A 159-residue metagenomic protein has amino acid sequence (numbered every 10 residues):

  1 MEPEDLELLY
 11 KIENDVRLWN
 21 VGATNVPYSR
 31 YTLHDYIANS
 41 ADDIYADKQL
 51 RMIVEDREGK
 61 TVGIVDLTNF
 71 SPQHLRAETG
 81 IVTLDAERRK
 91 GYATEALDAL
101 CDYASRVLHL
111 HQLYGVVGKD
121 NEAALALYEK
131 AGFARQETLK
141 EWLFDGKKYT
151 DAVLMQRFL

Functional and structural regions predicted by a protein language model:
M1-K11: A short beta-loop-alpha structural element at the N-terminal edge of CoA-dependent acyl/N-acetyltransferase catalytic
L8, E78, V82, E95 (+2 more regions): Amphipathic alpha-helical recognition patches that constitute DNA-binding helices
K11-P27, D43: Helix-loop element at the rim of GNAT/NAT acetyltransferase active sites that forms part of the acceptor-substrate
Y28-R88, F158-L159: Acetyl-CoA-dependent GNAT
G59-G63, A123, Y149: Glycine-rich acetyl-CoA-binding "A-motif" of GNAT/NAT acetyltransferases
T83, R89-Y103, E122-K130: Conserved acetyl-CoA-binding loop-helix of GNAT-fold acetyltransferases
Y114-V117, A134-D151: Conserved catalytic-core motifs of GNAT/GCN5-like acyltransferases
Y128, F133, M155: Conserved active-site tyrosine of GNAT-family acetyltransferases
